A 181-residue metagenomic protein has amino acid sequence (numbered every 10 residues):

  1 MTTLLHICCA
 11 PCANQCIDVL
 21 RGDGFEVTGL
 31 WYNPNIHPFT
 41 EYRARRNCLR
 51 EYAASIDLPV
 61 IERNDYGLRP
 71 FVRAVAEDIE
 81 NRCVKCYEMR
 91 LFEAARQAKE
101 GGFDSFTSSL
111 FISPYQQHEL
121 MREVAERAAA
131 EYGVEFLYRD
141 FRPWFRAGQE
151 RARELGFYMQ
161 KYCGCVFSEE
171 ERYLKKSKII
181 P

Functional and structural regions predicted by a protein language model:
M1-P181: Nucleotide-activated chemistry modules centered on ATP-dependent adenylation/adenylyltransferase
